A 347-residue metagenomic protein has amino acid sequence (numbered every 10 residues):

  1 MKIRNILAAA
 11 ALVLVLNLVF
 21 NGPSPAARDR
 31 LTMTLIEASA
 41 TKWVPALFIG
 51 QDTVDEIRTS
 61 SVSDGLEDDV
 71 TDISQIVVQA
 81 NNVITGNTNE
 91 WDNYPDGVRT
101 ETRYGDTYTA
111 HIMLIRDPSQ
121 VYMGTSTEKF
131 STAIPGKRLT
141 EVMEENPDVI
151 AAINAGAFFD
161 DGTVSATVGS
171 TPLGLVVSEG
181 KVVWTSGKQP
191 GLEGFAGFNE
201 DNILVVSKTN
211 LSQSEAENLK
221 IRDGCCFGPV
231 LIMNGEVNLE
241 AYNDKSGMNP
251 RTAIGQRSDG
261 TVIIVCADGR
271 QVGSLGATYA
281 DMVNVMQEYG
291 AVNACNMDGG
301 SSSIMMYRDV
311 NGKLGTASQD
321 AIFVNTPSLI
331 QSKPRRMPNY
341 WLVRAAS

Functional and structural regions predicted by a protein language model:
K2-K188, F195: Zymogen propeptides
G105-Y108, P118-Q120, N199-I203, Q256-I263: Beta-strand-turn-beta hairpins that frame and shape the catalytic cleft of phosphate-ester-processing enzymes
T107-I112, L192-E193, M248-A253, P338: Short glycine-rich loop/turn motifs
L114, I150-N154, A196-G197, L204-V205 (+3 more regions): Structural recognition of the beta-strand scaffold that forms the well-ordered cores of secreted hydrolase catalytic
S119-Q120, A157-D161, L211-Q213, G260 (+2 more regions): Solvent-exposed loop/turn segments at secondary-structure junctions within structured extracellular/periplasmic domains
T127-A133, N210-S214, A267-Q271: Short, solvent-exposed aromatic-acidic interface loops
F158-N243: Active-site-adjacent helix-turn-beta-strand microarchitecture at beta-sheet edges that either contains or buttresses
S165-S186, N238-Q256, T261-V292, S302-S347: Conserved, well-ordered active-site substructure
